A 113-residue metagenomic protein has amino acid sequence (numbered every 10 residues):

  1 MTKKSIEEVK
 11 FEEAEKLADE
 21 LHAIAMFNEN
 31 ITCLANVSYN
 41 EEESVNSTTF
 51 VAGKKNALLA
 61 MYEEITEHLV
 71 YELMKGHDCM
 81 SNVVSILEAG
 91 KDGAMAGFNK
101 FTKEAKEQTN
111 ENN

Functional and structural regions predicted by a protein language model:
M1-N113: Solvent-exposed interaction surfaces and binding hotspots enriched for charged
